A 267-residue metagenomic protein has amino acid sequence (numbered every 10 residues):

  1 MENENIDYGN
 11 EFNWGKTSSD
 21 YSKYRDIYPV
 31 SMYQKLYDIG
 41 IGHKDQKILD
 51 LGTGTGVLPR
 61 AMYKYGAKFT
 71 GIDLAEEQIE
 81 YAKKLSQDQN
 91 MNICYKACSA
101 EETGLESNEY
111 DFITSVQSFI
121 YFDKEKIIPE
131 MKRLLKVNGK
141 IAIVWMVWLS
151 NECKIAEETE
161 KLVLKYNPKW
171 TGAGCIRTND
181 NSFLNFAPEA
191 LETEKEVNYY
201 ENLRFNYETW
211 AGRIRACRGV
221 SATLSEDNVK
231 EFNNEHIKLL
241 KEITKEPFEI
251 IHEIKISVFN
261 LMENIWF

Functional and structural regions predicted by a protein language model:
M1-H43: Conserved class I S-adenosyl-L-methionine
D45-K47, N108: Nucleotide donor/acceptor-binding cores
L49, T55-E102: Class I SAM-dependent methyltransferase SAM/SAH-binding core
E101-I113: A short acidic, Gly/Pro-enriched loop at the edge of an enzyme's catalytic core that lines a small-molecule cofactor
F112-V116, K124: A short beta-strand submotif of the Rossmann-like class I SAM-dependent methyltransferase core that lines
F122-E130: A short, conserved alpha-helix within the catalytic core of class I
K132-L203: Conserved catalytic/acceptor-binding region of the Class I
N181-F267: Conserved Class I S-adenosyl-L-methionine
